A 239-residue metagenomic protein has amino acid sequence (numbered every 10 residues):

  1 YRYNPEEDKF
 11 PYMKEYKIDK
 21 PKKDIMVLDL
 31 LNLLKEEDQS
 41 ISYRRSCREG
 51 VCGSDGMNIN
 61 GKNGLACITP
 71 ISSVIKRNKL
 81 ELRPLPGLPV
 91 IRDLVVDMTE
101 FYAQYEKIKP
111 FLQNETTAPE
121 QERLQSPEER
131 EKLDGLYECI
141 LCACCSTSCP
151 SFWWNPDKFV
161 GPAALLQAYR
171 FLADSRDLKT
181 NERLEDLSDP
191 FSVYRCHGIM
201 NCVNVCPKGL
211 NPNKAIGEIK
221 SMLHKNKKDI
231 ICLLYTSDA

Functional and structural regions predicted by a protein language model:
Y1-K14: Eukaryote-biased recognition of intrinsically disordered, low-complexity regulatory segments
Y16-I25: Short, contiguous acidic and Ser/Thr-rich linear segments
I25-E37, R83-L234: Ferredoxin-type iron-sulfur electron-transfer modules in oxidoreductases and energy-metabolism complexes
D38-R44: Active-site phosphate-binding and catalytic loops of NTP-dependent enzymes
C47-G56: Short, structured protein-protein interaction patches enriched in aromatics and acidic/basic residues, typified by
I59-G61: Short strand-turn-strand beta-turns centered on an Asx-Gly dipeptide
Y235-A239: Conserved small/polar residues in nucleotide/adenosyl-binding loops
